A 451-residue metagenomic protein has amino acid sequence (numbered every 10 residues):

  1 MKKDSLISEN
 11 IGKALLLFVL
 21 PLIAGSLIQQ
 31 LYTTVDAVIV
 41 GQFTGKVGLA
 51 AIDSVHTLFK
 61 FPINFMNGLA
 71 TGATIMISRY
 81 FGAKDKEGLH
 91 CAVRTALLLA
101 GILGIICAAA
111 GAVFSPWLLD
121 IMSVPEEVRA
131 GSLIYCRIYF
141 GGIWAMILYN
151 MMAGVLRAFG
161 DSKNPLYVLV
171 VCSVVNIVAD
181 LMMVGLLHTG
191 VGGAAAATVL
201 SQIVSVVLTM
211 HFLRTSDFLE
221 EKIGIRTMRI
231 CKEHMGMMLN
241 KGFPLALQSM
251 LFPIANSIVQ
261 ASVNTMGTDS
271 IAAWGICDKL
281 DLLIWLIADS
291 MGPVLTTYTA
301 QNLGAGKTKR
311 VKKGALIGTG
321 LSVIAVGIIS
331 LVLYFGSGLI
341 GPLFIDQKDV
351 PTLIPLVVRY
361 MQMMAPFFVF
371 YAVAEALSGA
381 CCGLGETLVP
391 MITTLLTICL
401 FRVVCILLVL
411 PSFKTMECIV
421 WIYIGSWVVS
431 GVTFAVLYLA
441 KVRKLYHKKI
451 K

Functional and structural regions predicted by a protein language model:
M1-V19, I77-G142, L186-F243, T299-P366 (+1 more regions): Short alpha-helical transmembrane segments in multi-pass integral membrane proteins
L6-F43, T57-G72, M76, G101-A108 (+5 more regions): N-terminal transmembrane alpha-helices
L17-D36, I138, Y149, C172 (+4 more regions): Transmembrane helical elements of multi-pass membrane transporters/channels
L31-A50, L119-E126, M182-T189, M250-L283 (+3 more regions): Helix-terminus/linker motif at the lipid-water interface of multi-pass membrane proteins
V40-K60, E126-G131, V191-A194, H234-K241 (+4 more regions): Interfacial/gating helices of multi-pass transporter permease domains
L49-A109, M146-P165, A273-S337, Y371-T393 (+1 more regions): Small-residue-rich hydrophobic transmembrane alpha-helices
F61-N64, A108, N176-D180, V206-M210 (+4 more regions): Hydrophobic transmembrane alpha-helices of multi-pass small-molecule transporters
A70, I138-R157, P165-S173, A194-T209 (+4 more regions): Short runs within selected transmembrane alpha-helices of multi-pass transporters and secretion channels
